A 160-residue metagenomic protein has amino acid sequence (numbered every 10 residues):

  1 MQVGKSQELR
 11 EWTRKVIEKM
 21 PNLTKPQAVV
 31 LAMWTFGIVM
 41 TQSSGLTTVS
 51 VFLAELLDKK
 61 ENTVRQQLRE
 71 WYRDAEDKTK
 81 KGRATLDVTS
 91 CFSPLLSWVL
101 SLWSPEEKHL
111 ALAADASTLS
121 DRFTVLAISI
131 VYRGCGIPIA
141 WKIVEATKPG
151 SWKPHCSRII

Functional and structural regions predicted by a protein language model:
M1-I160: Conserved, well-structured functional cores that handle cations and Mg-NTP chemistry
